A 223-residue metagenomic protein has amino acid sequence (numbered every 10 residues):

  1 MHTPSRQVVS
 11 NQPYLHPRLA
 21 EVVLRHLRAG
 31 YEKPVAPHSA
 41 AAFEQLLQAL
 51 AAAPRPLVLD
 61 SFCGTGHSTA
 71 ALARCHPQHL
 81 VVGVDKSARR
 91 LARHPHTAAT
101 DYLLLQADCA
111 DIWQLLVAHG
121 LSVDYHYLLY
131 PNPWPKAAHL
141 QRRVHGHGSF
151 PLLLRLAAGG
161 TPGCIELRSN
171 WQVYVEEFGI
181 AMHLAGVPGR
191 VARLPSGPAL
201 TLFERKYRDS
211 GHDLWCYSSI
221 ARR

Functional and structural regions predicted by a protein language model:
M1-L57, H67-R74: S-adenosyl-L-methionine
S61, V84: Conserved beta-strand/loop positions that form the S-adenosyl-L-methionine
F62-G66: Class I SAM-dependent methyltransferase "Motif I" SAM/SAH-binding loop
S87: Conserved SAM/SAH-binding beta-strand->alpha-helix loop
H96-H119: S-adenosyl-L-methionine
H145-G160: A short glycine-rich, Lys/Arg-flanked "PGG" loop and its adjoining helix->strand segment in the class I
T161-S169: Conserved beta-strand signature within the Rossmann-like core of class I S-adenosyl-L-methionine
V175-R223: Class I S-adenosyl-L-methionine
